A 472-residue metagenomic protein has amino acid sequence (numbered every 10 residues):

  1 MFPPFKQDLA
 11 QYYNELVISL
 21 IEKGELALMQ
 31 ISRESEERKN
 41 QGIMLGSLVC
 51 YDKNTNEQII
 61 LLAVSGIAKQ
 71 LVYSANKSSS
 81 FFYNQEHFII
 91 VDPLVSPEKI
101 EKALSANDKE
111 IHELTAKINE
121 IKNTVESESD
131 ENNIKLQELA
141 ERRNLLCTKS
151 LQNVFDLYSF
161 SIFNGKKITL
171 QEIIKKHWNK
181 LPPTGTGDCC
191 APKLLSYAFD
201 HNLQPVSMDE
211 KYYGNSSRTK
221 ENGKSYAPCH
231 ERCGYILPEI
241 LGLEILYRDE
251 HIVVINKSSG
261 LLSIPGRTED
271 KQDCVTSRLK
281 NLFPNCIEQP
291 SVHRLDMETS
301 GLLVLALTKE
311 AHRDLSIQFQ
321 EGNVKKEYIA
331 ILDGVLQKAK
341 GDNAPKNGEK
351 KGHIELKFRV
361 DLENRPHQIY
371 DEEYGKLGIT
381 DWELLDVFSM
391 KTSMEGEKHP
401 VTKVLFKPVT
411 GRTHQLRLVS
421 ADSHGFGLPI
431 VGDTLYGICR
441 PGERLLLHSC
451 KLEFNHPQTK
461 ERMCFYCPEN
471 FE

Functional and structural regions predicted by a protein language model:
M1-E472: RNA pseudouridine synthases
